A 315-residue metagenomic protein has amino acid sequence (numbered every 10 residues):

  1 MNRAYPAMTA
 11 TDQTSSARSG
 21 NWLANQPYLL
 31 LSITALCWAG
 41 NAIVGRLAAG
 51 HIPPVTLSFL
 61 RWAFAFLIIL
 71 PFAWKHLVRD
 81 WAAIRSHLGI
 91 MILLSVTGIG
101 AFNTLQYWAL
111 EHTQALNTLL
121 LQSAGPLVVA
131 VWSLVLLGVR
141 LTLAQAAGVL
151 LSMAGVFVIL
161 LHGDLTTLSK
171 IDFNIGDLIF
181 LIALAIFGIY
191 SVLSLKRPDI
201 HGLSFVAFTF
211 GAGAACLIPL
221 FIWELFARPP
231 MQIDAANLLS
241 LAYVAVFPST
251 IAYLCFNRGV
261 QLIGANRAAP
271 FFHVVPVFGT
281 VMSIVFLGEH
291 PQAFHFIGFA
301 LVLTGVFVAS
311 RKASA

Functional and structural regions predicted by a protein language model:
N2-F59, S169-K196: Glycine-/small-residue-enriched transmembrane alpha-helix faces in small-molecule transporters and effluxers
N2-W22, W62, L161-H162, N237-L239 (+1 more regions): C-terminal-most transmembrane helix of multi-pass membrane proteins
L23-Y28, H51-V55, F59, A82-G89 (+3 more regions): Juxtamembrane helix-entry segments on the extracytoplasmic side of multipass membrane proteins
A35, S58-L60, N103, N117-A124 (+2 more regions): Helix-helix packing/entry segments at the starts of transmembrane helices
C37, N41-V44, L70-Q122, V158 (+1 more regions): Specific transmembrane alpha-helical segments of multi-pass solute transporters/efflux pumps, especially DMT/EamA
A63-I68, L121-V135, L150, A212-L217 (+3 more regions): Alpha-helical transmembrane segments of compact multi-pass small-molecule transporters, enriched in specific families
I69, I92, W132, L141-G163 (+4 more regions): Hydrophobic transmembrane alpha-helices of multi-pass small-molecule transport proteins
I69, V129-V131, V135, T166-A227 (+2 more regions): Transmembrane alpha-helical segments that form core, pore/gating elements of small-molecule transporters/exporters
